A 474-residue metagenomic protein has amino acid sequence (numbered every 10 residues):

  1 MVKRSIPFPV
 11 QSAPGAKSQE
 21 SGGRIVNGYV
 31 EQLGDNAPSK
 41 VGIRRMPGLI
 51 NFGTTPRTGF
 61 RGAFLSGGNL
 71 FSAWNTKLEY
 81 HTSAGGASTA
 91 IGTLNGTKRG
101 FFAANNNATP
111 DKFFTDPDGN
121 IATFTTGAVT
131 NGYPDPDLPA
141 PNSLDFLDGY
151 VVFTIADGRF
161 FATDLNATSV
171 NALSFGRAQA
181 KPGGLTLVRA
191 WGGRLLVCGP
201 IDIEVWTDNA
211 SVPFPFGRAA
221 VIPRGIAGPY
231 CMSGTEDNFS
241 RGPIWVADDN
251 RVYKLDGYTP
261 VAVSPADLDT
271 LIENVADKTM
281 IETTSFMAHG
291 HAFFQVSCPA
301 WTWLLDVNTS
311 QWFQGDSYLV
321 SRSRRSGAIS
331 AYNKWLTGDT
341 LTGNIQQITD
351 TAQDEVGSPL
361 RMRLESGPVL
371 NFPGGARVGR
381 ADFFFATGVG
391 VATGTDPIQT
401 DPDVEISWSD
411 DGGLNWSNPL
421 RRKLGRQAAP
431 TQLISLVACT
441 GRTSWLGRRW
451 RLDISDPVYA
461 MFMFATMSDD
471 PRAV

Functional and structural regions predicted by a protein language model:
M1-D111, P223-P243, A247-V474: Beta-sheet repeat architectures centered on beta-propellers
P47-T54, A87-T93, V129-D135, N171-A178 (+1 more regions): A short beta-strand motif characteristic of beta-propeller blades
N75-T76, P117-G119, A156-D157, G193 (+4 more regions): Surface-exposed loop/turn positions within WD40 beta-propeller blades
T82-G86, T125-A128, L165-A167, N209-S211 (+2 more regions): Short loop/turn segments that connect beta-strands within beta-propeller blades
A104-P134: Hydrophobic or amphipathic alpha-helical targeting/insertion segments
T126-D148: Asp-box/WD-like beta-propeller blade repeats and closely related beta-sheet repeat scaffolds
G158-P182, P213-G217: Short, flexible helix-coil linker/hinge segments at the edges of structured domains or between repeats
L196-V221: Surface-exposed extracellular loop regions of Gram-negative outer-membrane beta-barrel proteins
